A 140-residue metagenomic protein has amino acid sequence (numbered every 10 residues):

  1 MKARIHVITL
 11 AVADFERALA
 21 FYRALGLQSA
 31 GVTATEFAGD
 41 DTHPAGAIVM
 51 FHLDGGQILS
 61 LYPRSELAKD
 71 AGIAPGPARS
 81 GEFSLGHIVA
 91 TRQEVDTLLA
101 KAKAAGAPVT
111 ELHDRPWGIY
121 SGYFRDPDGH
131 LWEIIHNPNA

Functional and structural regions predicted by a protein language model:
R4-A13, V49-H52, G72-A100, Y120-R125: Vicinal oxygen chelate
T9-L59, S65-E66: Core segments of cupin and vicinal oxygen chelate
L19, K69, D96, W132: Alpha-helical elements of the RecA-like P-loop NTPase motor core of helicases
A20-A24, Q93-A104: Replace "anionic and nucleotidyl ligands
M50-H52, L59, L99-A140: Vicinal oxygen chelate
Y62-K69, N137-N139: Acetyl-CoA-dependent GNAT
